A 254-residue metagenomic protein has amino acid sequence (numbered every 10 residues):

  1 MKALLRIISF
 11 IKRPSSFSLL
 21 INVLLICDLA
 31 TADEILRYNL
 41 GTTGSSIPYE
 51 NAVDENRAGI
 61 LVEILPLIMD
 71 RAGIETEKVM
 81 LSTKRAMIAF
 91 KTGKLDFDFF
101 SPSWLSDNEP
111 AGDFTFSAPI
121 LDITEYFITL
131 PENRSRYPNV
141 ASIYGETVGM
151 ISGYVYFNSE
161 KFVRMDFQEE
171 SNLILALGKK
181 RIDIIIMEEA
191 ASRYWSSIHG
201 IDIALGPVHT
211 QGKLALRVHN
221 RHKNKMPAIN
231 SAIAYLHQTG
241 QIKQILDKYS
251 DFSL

Functional and structural regions predicted by a protein language model:
S16-D28: Bacterial N-terminal signal peptides
A32-E109, M150, R164-D166, I229 (+1 more regions): Extracytoplasmic small-molecule ligand-binding "clamshell" domains of the periplasmic binding protein/Venus flytrap
T43-G44, L121-Y126, S197-A234, S253-L254: Periplasmic-binding protein-like
V62-R71, P131-Y137, Y144-E146, S152-Y154 (+1 more regions): Extended ligand-binding regions for polar small-molecule ligands
L65-I74, S117-P119, V140-K179, Y194-G200 (+1 more regions): Ligand-binding cleft/hinge of the Venus flytrap
V79-G145, V155-Y156, L205-V208: Acidic, polar ligand-binding/catalytic clefts
K84-D96, S171-I186, A190, I198: Short helices/loops that flank or line small-molecule/ion binding pockets
F100-P110, D183-T210: A ligand-binding cleft/hinge motif common to bilobed small-molecule-binding domains
